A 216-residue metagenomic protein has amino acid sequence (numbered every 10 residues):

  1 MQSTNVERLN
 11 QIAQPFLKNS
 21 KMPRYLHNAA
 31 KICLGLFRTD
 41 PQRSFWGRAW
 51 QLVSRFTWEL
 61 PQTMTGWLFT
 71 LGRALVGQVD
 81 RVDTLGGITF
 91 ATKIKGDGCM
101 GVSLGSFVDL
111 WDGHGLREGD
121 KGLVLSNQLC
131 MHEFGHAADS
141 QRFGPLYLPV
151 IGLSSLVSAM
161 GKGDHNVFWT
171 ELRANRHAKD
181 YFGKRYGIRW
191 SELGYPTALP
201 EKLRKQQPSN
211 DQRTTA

Functional and structural regions predicted by a protein language model:
M1-V6, T214-A216: Non-Sec secretion/translocation targeting segments of pathogen effectors
R8-D40, S44: Polar/charged low-complexity regulatory segments
L9-N19, T70, L75-D80, G115-L116: Intrinsically disordered, low-complexity interaction/regulatory regions of eukaryotic proteins
S20, T89, D120-L123, N127 (+1 more regions): Serine-centered coil/turn micro-motif
C33-C99, S103, L110-D112, L148-A216: Metalloprotease/metallohydrolase-associated module, dominated by Zn2+-dependent proteases
G98-G101, D109-M131, Q141: Short pre-active-site segment immediately N-terminal to the catalytic Zn-binding motif
L129-G135, A174: Acidic (Asp/Glu-rich) catalytic motifs at the cytosolic membrane interface
F134-V150: Catalytic Zn2+-binding segment of zinc metalloproteases
